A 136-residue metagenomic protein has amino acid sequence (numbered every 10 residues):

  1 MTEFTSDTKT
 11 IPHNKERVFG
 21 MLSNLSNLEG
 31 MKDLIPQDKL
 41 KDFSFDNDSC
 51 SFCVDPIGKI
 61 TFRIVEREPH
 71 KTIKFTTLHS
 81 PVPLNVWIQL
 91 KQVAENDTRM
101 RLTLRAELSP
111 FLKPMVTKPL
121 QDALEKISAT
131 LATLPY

Functional and structural regions predicted by a protein language model:
M1-K9, R63, V93, D97 (+2 more regions): Hydrophobic-ligand-binding modules of eukaryotic lipid transfer/binding families
M1-S44: Hydrophobic ligand-binding cavity/cleft-lining segments
F4-S6, I57-F62, V82-W87: Short, surface-exposed coil-to-beta transition loops
P12-K15, V65-H70, Q89-R99: A short, structured loop/turn motif at beta-sheet edges
V18-L22, L28, I64, F75 (+1 more regions): Hydrophobic pocket/interface hotspot
E29, K39-H79, L134: Glycine-rich portal/gate segments that line the openings of hydrophobic small-molecule binding cavities
I35-P36, A129-Y136: Short, highly charged C-terminal tails/helix-capping segments
L78-A129: Beta-strand/loop substructures that line and gate deep hydrophobic ligand-binding cavities in soluble
